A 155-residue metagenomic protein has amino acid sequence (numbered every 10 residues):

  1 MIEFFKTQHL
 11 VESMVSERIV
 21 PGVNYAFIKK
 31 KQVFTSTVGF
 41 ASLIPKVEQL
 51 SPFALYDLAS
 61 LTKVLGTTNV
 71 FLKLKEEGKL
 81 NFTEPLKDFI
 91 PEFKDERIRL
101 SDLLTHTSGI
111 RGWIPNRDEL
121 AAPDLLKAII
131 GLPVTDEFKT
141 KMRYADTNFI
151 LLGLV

Functional and structural regions predicted by a protein language model:
I2-L58, K79-N81, A122, L126-K127 (+1 more regions): Short, conserved catalytic-motif segment at the N-terminal edge
G22-N24, P85, K141: Residues at or immediately flanking beta-strands
Y25-K31, D57-K79, L103, R143-V155: Alpha-helical scaffold elements that line and support the substrate/ligand-binding pocket of soluble hydrolases
K46, G78, P91, F138-T140: Residues marking the start of alpha-helices
F53-L55, I114-V155: Catalytic-site signature segments of enzymes, centered on catalytic residues
D57-S60, L74-P115, G131: Active-site helix/loop module of the DD-peptidase/beta-lactamase fold, centered on the serine-lysine SxxK catalytic
